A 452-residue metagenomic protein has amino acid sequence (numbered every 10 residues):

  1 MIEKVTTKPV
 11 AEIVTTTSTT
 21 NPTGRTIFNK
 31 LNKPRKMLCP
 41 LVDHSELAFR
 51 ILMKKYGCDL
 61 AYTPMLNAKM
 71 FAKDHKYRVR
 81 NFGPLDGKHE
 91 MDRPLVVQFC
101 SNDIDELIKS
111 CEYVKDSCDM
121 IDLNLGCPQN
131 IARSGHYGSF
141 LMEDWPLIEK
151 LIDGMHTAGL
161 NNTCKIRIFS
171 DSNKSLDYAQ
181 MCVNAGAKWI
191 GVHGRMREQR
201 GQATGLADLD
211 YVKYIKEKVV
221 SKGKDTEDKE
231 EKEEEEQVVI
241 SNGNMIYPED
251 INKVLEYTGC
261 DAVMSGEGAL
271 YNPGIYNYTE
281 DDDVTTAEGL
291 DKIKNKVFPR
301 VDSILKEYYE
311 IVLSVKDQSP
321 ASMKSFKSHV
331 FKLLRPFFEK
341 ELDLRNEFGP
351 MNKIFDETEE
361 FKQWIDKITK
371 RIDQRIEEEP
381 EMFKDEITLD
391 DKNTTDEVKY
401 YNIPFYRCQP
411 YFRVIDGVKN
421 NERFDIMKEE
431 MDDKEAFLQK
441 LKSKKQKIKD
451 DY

Functional and structural regions predicted by a protein language model:
M1-M37, V42, L47-I51, K55 (+3 more regions): Alpha/beta catalytic cores of nucleotide-metabolism and tRNA/nucleoside-modifying enzymes
A11-L31, L41-K115: Glycine-rich, positively charged N-terminal anion/phosphate-binding segment
K36-C39, A61-T63, L95-F99, I121-L123 (+5 more regions): Hydrophobic faces of well-ordered beta-strands that scaffold small-molecule active sites in alpha/beta enzyme cores
L41-D43, L66-A68, C100-N102, G126-P128 (+4 more regions): Active-site beta-loop-alpha junctions enriched in small/polar residues
R78-F82, F140-L141, Q180-C182, D208-D210 (+1 more regions): Short, hinge-like loop/turn segments at secondary-structure boundaries
S101, M142, P146, G205-L206 (+2 more regions): Conserved phosphate-coordination/catalytic loops
I108-Y137, W145-Q237: Alpha/beta enzyme core
G135-L141, W145, V284, Y309: Proteins enriched for Cys/Gly/acidic motifs involved in redox and nucleic-acid/cofactor modification
